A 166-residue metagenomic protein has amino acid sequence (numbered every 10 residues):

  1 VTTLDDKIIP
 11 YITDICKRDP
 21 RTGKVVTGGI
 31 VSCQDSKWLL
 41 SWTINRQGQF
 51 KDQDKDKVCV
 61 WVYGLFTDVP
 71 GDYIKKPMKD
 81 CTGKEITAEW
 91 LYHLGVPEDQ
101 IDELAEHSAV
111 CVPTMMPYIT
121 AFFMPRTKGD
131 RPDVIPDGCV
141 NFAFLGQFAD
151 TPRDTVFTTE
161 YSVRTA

Functional and structural regions predicted by a protein language model:
V1-T165: C-terminal segments that line or cap access tunnels to active or ligand-binding sites in enzymes and enzyme-associated
